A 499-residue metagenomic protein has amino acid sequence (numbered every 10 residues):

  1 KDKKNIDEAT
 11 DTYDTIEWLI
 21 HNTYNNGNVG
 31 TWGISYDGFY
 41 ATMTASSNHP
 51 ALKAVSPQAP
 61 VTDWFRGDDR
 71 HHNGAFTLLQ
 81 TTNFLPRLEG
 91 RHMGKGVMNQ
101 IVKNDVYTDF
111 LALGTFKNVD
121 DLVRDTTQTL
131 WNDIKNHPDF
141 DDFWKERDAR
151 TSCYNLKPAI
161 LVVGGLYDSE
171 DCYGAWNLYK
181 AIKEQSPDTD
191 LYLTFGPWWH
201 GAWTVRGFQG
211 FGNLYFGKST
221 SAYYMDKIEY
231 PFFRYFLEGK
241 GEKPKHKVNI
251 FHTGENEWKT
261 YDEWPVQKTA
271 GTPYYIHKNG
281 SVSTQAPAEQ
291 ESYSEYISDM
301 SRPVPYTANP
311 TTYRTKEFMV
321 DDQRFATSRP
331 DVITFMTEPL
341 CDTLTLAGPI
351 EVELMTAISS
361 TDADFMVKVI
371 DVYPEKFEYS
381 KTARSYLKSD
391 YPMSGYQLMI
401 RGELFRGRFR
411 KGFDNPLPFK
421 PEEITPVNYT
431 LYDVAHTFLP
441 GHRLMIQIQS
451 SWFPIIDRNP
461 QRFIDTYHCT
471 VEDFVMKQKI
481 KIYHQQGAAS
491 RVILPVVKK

Functional and structural regions predicted by a protein language model:
D2-D7, D14-S35: Gly/Ser-rich "nucleophile elbow"/oxyanion-hole loop immediately N-terminal to the catalytic nucleophile in hydrolases
T31-G33, Q58, V163: Short beta-strand immediately N-terminal to the catalytic nucleophile in serine-hydrolase-like folds
G38-H49, L354: Short glycine-enriched nucleophile-adjacent loop and the immediately C-terminal alpha-helix near the catalytic center
S46-N155: Accessory cap/linker subdomain of secreted extracellular hydrolases
I101-V102, L111-K117, W203, G210-K499: C-terminal, loop-rich substrate-recognition/catalytic regions characterized by aromatic stacking residues
L156, V162-G164: Short beta-strand/loop motif that positions the catalytic acidic residue of the alpha/beta-hydrolase fold
S169-W176: Conserved alpha/beta-hydrolase "acid-adjacent" motif
K183-G207: Catalytic histidine neighborhood in serine/cysteine hydrolases with alpha/beta-hydrolase-type architecture
